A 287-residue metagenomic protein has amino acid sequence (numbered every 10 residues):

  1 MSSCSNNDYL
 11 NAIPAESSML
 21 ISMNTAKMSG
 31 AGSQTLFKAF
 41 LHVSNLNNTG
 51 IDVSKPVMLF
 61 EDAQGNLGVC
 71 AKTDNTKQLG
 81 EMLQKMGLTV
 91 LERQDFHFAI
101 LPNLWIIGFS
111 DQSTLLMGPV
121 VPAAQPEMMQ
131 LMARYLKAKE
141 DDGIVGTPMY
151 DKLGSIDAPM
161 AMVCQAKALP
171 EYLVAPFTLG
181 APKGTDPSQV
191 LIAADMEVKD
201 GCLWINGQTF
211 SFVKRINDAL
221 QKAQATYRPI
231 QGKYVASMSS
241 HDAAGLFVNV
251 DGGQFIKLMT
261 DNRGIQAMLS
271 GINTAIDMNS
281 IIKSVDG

Functional and structural regions predicted by a protein language model:
M1-S3: C-terminal motif of bacterial Sec signal peptides marking the signal peptidase cleavage site
S5-L10: Bacterial lipoprotein signal-peptidase II cleavage site
I21, N48-D151, D286-G287: Single conserved position on a long alpha-helix in the C-terminal lobe of the eukaryotic protein kinase
M23-D52, F60: Post-signal-peptide N-terminal segment of Sec-exported extracytoplasmic proteins
F37-N47, M149, S155, L269-V285: Extended amphipathic, helix-rich lipid-handling scaffolds
L41-N45, G80-I107, A166-L191, T274-I276: A cross-kingdom feature marking solvent-exposed beta-strand/loop segments within repeated, beta-rich binding/scaffold
K139-M259: Leucine-rich, highly hydrophobic segment in Treponema pallidum outer-membrane-associated proteins
A243, V248-G287: Long, K/E/R/D-enriched contiguous segments that form extended
